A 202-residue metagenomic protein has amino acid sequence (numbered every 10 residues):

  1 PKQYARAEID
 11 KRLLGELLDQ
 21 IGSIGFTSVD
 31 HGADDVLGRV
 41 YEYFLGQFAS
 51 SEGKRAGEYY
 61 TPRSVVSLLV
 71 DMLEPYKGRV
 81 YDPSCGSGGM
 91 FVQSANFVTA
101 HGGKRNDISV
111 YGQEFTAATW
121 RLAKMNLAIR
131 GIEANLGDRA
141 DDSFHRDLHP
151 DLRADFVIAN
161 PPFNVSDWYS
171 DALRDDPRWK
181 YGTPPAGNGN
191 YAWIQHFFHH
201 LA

Functional and structural regions predicted by a protein language model:
P1-Y76, N135-L148: Non-catalytic, mostly N-terminal accessory regions of nucleic-acid modification and defense proteins
K11, D151, G187-Y191: Short, solvent-exposed loop/helix junctions and linker helices that flank or host conserved functional motifs
E16, R55-E58, G112, G182-A186: Alpha-helix N-cap/helix-initiation motif
S51, R105-N106, W179-K180: A short, mixed-charge helix-start or loop-turn motif at secondary-structure junctions
R55-A159, N164-W168, L173-D175: Conserved S-adenosyl-L-methionine
F163-A192, H196: Mobile active-site "lid"/loop adjacent to the S-adenosyl-L-methionine
L201-A202: Helix-to-beta-strand junctions that scaffold the AdoMet/dcAdoMet cofactor pocket in Class I SAM-dependent enzymes
